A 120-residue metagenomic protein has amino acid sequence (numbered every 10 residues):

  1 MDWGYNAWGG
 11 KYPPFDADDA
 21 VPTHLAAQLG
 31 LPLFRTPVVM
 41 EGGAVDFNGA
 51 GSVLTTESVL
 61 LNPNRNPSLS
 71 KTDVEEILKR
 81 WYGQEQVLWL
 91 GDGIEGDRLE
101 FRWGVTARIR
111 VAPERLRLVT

Functional and structural regions predicted by a protein language model:
M1-T120: The feature marks the mature, well-folded catalytic cores of soluble enzymes
